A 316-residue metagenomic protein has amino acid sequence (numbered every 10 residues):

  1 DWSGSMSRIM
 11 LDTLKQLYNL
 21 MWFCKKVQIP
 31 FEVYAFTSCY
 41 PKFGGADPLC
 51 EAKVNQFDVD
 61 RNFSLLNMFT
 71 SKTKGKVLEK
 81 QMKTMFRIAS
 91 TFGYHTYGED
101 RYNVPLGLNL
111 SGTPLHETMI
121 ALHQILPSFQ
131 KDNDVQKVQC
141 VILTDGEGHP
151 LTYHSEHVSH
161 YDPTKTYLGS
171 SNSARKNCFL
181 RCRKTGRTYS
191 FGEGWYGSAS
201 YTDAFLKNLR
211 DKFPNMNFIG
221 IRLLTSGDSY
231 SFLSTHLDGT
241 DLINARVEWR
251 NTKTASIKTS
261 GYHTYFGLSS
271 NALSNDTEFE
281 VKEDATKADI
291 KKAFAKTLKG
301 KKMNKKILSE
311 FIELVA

Functional and structural regions predicted by a protein language model:
W2-A316: Acidic, glycine-rich A-domain
